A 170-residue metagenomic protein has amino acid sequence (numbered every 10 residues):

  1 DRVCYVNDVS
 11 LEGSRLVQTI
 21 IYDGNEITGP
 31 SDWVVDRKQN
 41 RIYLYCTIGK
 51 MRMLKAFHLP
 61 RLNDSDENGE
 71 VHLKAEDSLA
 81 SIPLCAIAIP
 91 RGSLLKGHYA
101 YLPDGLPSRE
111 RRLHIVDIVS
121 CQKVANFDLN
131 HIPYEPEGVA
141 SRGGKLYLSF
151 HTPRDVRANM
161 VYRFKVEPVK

Functional and structural regions predicted by a protein language model:
D1, L44-I48, G97, P103-G105 (+1 more regions): Recurrent small/Gly-Pro-centered beta-turn motifs in extracellular repeat architectures
D1-V34: Hydrophobic alpha-helical segments and helix pairs
R2-D8, K50-P60, S108-I115, D155-P168: Structural motif
R15-G24, G69-C85, Q122-D128: A short beta-strand motif characteristic of beta-propeller blades
N25-R37, P83-S93, I132-R142: Repeated scaffold domains used in trafficking and secretory/extracellular systems, primarily beta-propellers
K38-N40, G97-H98, G143-G144: Short coil/turn segments that connect the beta-strands within blades of beta-propeller domains
A80-I118: Loop/turn-rich, solvent-exposed surfaces of beta-rich toroidal or solenoidal domains
E137-K170: Blade-level signature of beta-propeller repeat domains, shared across WD40, Kelch, NHL, RCC1 and BNR/Asp-box propellers
